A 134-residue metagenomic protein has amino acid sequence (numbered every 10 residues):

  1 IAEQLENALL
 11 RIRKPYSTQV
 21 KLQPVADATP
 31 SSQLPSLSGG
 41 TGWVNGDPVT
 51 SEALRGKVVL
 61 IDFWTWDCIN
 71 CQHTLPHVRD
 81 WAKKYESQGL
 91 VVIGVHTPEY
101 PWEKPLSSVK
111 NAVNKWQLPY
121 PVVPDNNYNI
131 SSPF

Functional and structural regions predicted by a protein language model:
I1, N7-E52: N-terminal "domain-start" segment that seeds a small globular fold
P35, Y120-P121: Structural signal for short hydrophobic segments within the conserved structured cores of catalytic domains across
S38-T41, V58, D67, A82-Y85: Sec/Tat-exported extracytoplasmic proteins
P48-Q72, V78, V92-V95: Short active-site neighborhood of thiol/selenol oxidoreductases, capturing the structured segment around
S51, I130-P133: Short conserved loop adjoining the S-adenosyl-L-methionine
R55-K57, S87, L118: Active-site acidic short loop of glycosyltransferases
Q72-W116, P124-S131: Structural microenvironment flanking redox-active thiols in thiol-disulfide oxidoreductases
